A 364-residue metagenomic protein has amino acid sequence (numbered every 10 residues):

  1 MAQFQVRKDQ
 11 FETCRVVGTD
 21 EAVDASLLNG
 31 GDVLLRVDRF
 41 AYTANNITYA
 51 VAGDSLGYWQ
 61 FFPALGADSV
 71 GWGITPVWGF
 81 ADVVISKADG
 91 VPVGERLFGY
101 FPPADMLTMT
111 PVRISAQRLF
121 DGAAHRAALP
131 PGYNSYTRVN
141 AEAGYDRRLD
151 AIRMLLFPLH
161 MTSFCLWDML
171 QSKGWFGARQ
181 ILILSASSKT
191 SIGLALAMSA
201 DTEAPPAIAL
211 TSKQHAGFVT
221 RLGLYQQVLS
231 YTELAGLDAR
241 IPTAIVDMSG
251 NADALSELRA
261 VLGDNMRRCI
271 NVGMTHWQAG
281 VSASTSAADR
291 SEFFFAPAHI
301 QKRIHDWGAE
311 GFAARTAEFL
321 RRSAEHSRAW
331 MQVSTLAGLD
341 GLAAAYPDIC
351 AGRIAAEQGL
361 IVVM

Functional and structural regions predicted by a protein language model:
D9-F40, A44-N46: A short N-terminal beta-strand-loop micro-motif at the entrance of redox/enzyme domains
S26-A41, D54-L107: Glycine-rich beta-strand-centered segment in the early N-terminal region that forms part of a ligand/cofactor-binding
Y100-R179: NAD(P)H dinucleotide-binding glycine-rich loop of Rossmann-like/cofactor-binding domains, especially the beta1-alpha1
L166, A197-A200: Extended repeat-based interaction scaffolds and adjacent low-complexity, acidic/S/T/P-biased segments that form broad
S191-I192: N-terminal Rossmann-fold NAD(P) dinucleotide-binding loop
D201-L255: Adenosine-nucleotide cofactor-binding segment
E257-R322: Glycine-rich phosphate-binding loop and adjacent beta-alpha segment of Rossmann(oid) nucleotide-cofactor-binding
Q301-M364: C-terminal hydrophobic helical "lid"/dimerization subdomain of Rossmann-like NAD(P)H-dependent oxidoreductases
